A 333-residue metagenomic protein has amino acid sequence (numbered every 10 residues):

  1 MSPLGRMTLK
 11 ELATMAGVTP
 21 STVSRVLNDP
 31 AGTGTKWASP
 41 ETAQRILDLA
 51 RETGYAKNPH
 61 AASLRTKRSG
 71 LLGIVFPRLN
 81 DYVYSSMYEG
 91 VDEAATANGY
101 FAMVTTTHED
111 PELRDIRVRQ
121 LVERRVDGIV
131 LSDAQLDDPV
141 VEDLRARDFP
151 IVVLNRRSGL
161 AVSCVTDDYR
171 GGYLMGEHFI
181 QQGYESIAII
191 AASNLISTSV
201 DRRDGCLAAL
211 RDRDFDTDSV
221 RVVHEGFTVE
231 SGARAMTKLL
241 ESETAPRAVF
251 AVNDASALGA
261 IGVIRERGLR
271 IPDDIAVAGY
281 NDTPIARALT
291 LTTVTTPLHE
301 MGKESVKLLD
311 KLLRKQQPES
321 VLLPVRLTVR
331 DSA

Functional and structural regions predicted by a protein language model:
M1-L4, M15, E52-T53, E93-N98 (+2 more regions): Bacterial carbohydrate/catabolite-sensing allosteric modules
M1-R68: N-terminal helix-turn-helix DNA-binding module of bacterial transcription factors
K57, T66-L79, N98-Y100: Interdomain hinge and pocket-entrance segments immediately C-terminal to HTH DNA-binding domains
A61, D115-V118, V141, G176 (+1 more regions): Short hydrophobic/charged patches on amphipathic alpha-helices used for structural packing and interfaces
F76-E93: N-terminal winged-helix
E93-D138: Central regulatory/effector-binding core of bacterial HTH transcription factors
L136-A146: Active-site-adjacent beta->alpha loops and helix N-cap segments on the catalytic face of soluble alpha/beta enzymes
